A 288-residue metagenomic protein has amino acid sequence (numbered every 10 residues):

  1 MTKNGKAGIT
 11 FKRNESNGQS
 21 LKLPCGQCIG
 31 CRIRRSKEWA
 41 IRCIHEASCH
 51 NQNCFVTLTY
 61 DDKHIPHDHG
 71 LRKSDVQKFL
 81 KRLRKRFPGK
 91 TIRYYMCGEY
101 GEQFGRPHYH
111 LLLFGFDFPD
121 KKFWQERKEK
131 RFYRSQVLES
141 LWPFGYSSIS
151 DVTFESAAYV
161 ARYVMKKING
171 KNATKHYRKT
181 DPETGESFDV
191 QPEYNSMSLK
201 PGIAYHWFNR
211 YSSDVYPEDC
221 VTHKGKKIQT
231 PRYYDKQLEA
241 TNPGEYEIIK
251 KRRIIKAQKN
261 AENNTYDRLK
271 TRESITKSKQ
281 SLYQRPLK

Functional and structural regions predicted by a protein language model:
M1-R42, E245: DNA replication initiation on ssDNA origins
M1-T10, I228-K288: Long non-globular sequence segments
C25-C49, S156-K167: Short, Φ-rich (hydrophobic/aromatic) sequence segments
G26, C54, P107: Residue-level detector of short, conserved catalytic/binding motifs and their immediate flanks
C31-R34, T59-D61, E99, F114 (+2 more regions): Structured loops at beta-to-helix junctions and adjacent beta-edge loops in soluble globular domains
R34-Q103: Signature for HUH/AEP ssDNA processing cores
E102-P107, L113-I248: Conserved His + Asp/Glu catalytic blocks
